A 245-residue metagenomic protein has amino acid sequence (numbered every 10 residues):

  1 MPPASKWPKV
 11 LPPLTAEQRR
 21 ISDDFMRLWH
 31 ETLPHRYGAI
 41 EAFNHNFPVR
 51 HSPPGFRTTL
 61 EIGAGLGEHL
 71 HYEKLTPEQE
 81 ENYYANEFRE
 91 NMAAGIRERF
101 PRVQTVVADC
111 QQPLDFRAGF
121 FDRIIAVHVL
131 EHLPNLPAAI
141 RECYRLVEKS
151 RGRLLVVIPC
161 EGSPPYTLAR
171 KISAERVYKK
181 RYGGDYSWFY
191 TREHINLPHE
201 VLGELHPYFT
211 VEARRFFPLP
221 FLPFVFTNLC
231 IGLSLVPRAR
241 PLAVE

Functional and structural regions predicted by a protein language model:
S5-E17, D24-R27, E31-H35, P134-K149 (+1 more regions): S-adenosyl-L-methionine-dependent methyltransferase catalytic module, highlighting the catalytic core
G38-F56: Conserved alpha-helix/loop element of class I SAM-dependent methyltransferases that forms part of the SAM/SAH-binding
F56-G65: Conserved class I S-adenosyl-L-methionine
T58, N82, R153: Residues at the starts of beta-strands that form the adenosine-phosphate
G65-Q112: Class I SAM-dependent methyltransferase SAM/SAH-binding core
Q111-R123: A short acidic, Gly/Pro-enriched loop at the edge of an enzyme's catalytic core that lines a small-molecule cofactor
R123-V129: A short beta-strand submotif of the Rossmann-like class I SAM-dependent methyltransferase core that lines
